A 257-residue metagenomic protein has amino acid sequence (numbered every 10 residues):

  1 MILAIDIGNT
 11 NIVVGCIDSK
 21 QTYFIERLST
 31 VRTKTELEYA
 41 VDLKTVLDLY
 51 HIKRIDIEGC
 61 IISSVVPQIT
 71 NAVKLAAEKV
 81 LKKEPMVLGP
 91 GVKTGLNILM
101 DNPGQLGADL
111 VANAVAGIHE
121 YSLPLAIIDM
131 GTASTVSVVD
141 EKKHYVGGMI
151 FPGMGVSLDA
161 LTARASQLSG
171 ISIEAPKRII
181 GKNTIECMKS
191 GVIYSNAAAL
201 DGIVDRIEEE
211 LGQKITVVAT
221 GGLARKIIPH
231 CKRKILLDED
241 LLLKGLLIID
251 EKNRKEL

Functional and structural regions predicted by a protein language model:
I2-A4, T30, S157-L257: ATP-binding/phosphotransfer module of carbohydrate and carboxylate kinases, centering on a glycine-rich
I2-D6, I61, L125-D129, V218: Short glycine-aspartate micro-motif
I2-T45, K142-S169, E174-A175: Short glycine-rich, Thr/Ser-proximal phosphate-binding strand/loop in the N-terminal lobe of ATP-dependent enzymes
L43-G59, V204-I215: Phosphate/pyrophosphate-binding loops at sites that engage ATP/ADP/AMP, CoA/4′-phosphopantetheine, polyphosphate
L47-H51, I57-E78: Phosphate-bearing ligand-interacting subdomains that bind or position ATP/ADP/UDP/GDP/NAD(P) or nucleotide-linked
I55-V65, E84-M86, G212-G222: Short glycine-rich phosphate-binding loop at a beta-alpha junction
I69-N71, T135, I227: Short, well-ordered alpha-helical microsegments
K83-M86, V92-R164, Y194-V204, I235 (+1 more regions): Phosphate-binding/catalytic loop of phosphoryl-transfer enzymes
